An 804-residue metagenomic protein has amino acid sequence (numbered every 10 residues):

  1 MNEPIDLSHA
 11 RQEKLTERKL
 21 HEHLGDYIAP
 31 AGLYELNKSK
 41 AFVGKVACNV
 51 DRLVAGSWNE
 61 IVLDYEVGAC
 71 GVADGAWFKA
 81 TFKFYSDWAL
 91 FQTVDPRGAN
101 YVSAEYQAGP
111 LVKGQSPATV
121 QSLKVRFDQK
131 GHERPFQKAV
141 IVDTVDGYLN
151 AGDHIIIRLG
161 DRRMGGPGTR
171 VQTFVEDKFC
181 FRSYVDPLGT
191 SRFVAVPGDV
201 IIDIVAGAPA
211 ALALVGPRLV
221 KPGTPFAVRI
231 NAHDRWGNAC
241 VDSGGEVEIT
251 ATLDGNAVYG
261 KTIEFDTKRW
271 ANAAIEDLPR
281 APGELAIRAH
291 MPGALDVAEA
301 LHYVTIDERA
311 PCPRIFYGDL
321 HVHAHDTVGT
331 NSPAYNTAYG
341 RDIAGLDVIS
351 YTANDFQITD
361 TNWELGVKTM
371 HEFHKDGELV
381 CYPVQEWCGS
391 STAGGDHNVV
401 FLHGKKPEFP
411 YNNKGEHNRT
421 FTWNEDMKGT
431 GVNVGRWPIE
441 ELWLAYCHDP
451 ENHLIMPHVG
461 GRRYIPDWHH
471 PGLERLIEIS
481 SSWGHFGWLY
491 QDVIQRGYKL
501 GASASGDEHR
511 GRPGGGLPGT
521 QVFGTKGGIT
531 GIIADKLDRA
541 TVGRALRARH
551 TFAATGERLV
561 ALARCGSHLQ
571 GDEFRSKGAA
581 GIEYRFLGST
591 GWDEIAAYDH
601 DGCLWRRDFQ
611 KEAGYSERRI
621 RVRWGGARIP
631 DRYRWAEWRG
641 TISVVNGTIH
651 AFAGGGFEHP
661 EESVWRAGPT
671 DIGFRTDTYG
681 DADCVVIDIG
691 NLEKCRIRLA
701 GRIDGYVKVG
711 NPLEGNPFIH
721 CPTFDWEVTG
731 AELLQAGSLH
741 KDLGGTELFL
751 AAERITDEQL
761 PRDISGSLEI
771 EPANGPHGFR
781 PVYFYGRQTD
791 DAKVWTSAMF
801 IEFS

Functional and structural regions predicted by a protein language model:
M1-N2, F784: Non-catalytic N-terminal targeting/anchoring module and adjacent flexible stem/linker that precedes the structured
N2-A211: Ser/Thr/Pro/Gly-rich, low-complexity intrinsically disordered stalk/linker tracts of secreted and surface-exposed
D51-W58, G71, R218-T224, E573-K577: Short, solvent-exposed loop/linker segments at the N-terminal edge of repeated beta-sheet extracellular domains
E66-G68, V145-G147, G160-R162, P217 (+3 more regions): Short strand-loop junctions, especially beta-strand C-caps/beta-turns that link beta-sheets to coils or alpha-helices
A210-L214, A561: Proline-enriched interdomain boundary motifs that mark the N-terminal boundary and often initiate the first structured
L214-P217, Y259-G260: Surface-exposed, proline-enriched loop/turn segments that connect beta strands in immunoglobulin-like
P222-F265, R269-S804: Extended, charged catalytic domains and RNA/DNA-binding interfaces, predominantly in divalent-metal-using enzymes
